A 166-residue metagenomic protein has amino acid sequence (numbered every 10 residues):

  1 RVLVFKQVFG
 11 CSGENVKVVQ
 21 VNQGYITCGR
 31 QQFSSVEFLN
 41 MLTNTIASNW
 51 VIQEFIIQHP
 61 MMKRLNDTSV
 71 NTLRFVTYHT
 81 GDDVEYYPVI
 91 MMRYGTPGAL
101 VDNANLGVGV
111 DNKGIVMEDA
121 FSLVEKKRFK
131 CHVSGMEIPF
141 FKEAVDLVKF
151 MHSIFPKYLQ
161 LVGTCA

Functional and structural regions predicted by a protein language model:
L3-L39: Glycine-rich phosphate-binding loop of ATP-grasp-fold ATP-dependent ligases
F9, G29-M117: Phosphate-binding site of ATP-dependent enzymes
T80, I154-A166: Conserved metal-phosphate-binding beta-hairpin within the catalytic cores of diverse ATP-dependent phosphoryl-transfer
N112-R128: Extended, charge-rich helix/loop segments that form flexible, surface "patches" used to engage negatively charged
K127-F140: Short histidine-centered catalytic/ligand-binding loop motif
I138, L147-F150: Extended serine/threonine-enriched, polar tracts that run as long, contiguous segments within proteins
E143-A144: Structured mid-domain segments that build the active-site/substrate or prosthetic-cofactor binding neighborhood
